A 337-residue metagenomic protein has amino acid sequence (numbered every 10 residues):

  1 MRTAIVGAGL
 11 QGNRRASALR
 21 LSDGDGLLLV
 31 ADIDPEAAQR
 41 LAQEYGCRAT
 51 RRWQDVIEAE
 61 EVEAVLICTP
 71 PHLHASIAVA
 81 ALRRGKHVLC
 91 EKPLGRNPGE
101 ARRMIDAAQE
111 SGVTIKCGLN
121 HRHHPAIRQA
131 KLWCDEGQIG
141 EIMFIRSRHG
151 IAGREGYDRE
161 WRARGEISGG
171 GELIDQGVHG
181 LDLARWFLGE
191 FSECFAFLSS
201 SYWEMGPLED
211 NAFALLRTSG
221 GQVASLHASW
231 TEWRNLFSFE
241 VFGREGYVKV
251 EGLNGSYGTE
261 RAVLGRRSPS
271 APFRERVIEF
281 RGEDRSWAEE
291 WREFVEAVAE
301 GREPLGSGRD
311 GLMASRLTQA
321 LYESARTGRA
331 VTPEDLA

Functional and structural regions predicted by a protein language model:
M1-Y45: N-terminal Rossmann-like dinucleotide-binding module
R15, Y45-A107: Beta-loop-alpha module in the N-terminal Rossmann-like domain of NAD(P)-dependent dehydrogenases, especially those
I33, E279-R292, G306: Active-site loop of classical SDR/Rossmann-like NAD(P)-dependent oxidoreductases, centered on the catalytic Tyr-X3-Lys
R51, I67, L89-C90, I115-C117 (+2 more regions): Hydrophobic residues in well-ordered beta-strands that form the structural core
A64-I67, V295-A337: C-terminal helix-rich "cap/oligomerization" subdomain common to oxidoreductases
D106-T114, R128-M143, G243, Y247: Basic phosphate/pyrophosphate-binding loop/patch that engages nucleotide-derived ligands
H121-G206, G328: Predominantly a Rossmann-like dinucleotide-binding segment in NAD(P)-dependent oxidoreductases
D182-S256, A288-G301, A337: Contiguous beta-strand/loop segments that form the cofactor/metal-binding neighborhood of enzyme cores
